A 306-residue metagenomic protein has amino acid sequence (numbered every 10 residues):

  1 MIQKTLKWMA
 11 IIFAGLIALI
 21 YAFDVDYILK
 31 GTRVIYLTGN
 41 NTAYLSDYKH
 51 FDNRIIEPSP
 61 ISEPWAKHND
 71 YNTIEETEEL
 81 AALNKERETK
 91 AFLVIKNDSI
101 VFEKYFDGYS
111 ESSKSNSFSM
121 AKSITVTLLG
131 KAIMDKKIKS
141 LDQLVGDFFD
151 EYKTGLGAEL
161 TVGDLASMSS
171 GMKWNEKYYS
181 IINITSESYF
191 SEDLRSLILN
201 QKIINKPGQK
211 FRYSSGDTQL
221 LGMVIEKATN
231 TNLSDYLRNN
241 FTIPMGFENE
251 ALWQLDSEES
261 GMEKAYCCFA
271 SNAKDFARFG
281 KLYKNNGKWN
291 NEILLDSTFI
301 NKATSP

Functional and structural regions predicted by a protein language model:
I2-Y109, I138: N-terminal leader/targeting segments and the immediately adjacent pre-domain N-terminus
K85, S110-A121: A short, polar/charged loop-to-alpha-helix boundary motif
L93-Y105, F190-L197, G246-L255: Acidic-glycine-rich active-site phosphate/pyrophosphate-binding loop
D98, N116-L141, L165, L221-I225 (+1 more regions): Active-site SXXK
F118, F211-Y213: Catalytic tyrosine of NAD(P)H-dependent dehydrogenase/reductases that use a Tyr as the general acid/base
D135-K173, N200-K202, K227-Y266, S271: Active-site helix/loop module of the DD-peptidase/beta-lactamase fold, centered on the serine-lysine SxxK catalytic
Q209, D235, E250-P306: Penicillin-binding protein/beta-lactamase superfamily catalytic region
